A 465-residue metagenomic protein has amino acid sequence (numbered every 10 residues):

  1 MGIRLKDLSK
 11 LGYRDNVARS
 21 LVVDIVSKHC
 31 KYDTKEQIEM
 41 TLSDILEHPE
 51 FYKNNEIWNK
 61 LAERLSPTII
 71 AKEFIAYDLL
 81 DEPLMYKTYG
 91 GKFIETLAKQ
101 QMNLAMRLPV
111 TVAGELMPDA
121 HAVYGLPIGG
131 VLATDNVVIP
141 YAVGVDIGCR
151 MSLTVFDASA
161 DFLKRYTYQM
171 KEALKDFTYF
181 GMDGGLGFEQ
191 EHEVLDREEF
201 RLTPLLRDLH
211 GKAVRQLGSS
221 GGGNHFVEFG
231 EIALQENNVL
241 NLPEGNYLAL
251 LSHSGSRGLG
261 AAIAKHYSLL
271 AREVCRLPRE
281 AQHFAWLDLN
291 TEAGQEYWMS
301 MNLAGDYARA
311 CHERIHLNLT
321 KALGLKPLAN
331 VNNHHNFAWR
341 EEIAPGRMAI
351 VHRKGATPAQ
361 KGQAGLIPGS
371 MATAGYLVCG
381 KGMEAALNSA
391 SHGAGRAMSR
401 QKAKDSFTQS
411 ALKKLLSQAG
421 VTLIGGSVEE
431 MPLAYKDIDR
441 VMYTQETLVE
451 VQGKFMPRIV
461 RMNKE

Functional and structural regions predicted by a protein language model:
M1-L65: Charged substrate- and nucleic-acid-binding regions of tRNA-handling and nucleotidyl-transfer enzymes, centered on
G2-L11, F51-N54, I70, E82 (+5 more regions): Charge-biased, low-complexity intrinsically disordered regions
S20-V23, Q37-L42, I57-W58, G185-Q190 (+2 more regions): Short coil/turn segments at secondary-structure boundaries
E50-G91, L317-N332: Polybasic, low-complexity association/targeting segments
R64-T111, G187-Q190, L195-E199, Q216-S219: N- or domain-start disorder-to-order transition segments that initiate the globular core
L84, I94-A98, P109-A113, A122-I128 (+5 more regions): Domain-length cofactor-binding catalytic modules of enzymes
T134, I139, G144-K164: Catalytic-core region of right-hand nucleic acid polymerases
